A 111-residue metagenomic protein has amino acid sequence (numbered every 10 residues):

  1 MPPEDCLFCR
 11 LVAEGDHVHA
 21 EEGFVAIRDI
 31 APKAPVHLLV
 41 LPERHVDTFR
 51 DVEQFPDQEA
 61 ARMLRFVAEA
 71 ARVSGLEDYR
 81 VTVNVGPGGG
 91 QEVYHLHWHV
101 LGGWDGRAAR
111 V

Functional and structural regions predicted by a protein language model:
M1-V111: HIT superfamily nucleotide-processing domains
